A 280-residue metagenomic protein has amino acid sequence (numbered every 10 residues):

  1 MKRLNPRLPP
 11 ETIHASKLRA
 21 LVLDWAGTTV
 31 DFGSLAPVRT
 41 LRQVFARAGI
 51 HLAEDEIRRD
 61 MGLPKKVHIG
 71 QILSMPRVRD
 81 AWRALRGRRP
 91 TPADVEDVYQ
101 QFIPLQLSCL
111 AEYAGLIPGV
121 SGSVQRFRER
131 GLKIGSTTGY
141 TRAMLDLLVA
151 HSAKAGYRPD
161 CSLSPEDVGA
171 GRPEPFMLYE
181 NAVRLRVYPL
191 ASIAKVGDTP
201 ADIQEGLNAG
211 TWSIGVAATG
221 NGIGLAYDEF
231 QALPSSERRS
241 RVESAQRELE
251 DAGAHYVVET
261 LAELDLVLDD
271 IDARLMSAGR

Functional and structural regions predicted by a protein language model:
M1-R19, S121-Q125, T141-R280: Asp-based, Mg2+/Mn2+-dependent phosphohydrolase catalytic module
R3-R7, E11-S121, Q125-R130, D146: N-terminal helical cap/lid subdomain that shapes the substrate entry/recognition surface in HAD-like hydrolases
